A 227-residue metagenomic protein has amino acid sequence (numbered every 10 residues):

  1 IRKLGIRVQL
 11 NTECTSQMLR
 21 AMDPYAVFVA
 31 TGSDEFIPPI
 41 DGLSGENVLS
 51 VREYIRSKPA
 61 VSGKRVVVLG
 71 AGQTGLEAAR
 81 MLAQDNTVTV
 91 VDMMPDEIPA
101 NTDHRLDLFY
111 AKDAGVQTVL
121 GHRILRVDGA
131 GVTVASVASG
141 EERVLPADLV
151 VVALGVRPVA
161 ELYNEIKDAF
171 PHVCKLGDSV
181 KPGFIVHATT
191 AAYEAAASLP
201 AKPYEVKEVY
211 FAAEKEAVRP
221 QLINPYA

Functional and structural regions predicted by a protein language model:
I1-K3, I40-L43, L108-G115, E165-D168: Short, conserved catalytic or adaptor-binding loops enriched in Gly and charged residues
R2-T15, K112-R126: A conserved beta-strand/loop element that lines the FAD pocket in flavoprotein oxidoreductases
L4, K64-R65, N86-T87, A114 (+1 more regions): Structural beta-strand/beta-sheet cores of well-ordered domains, especially the beta-sheet scaffolds that support
Q9-N47, R52-T102, V137-L149, A153-Y226: Rossmann-like dinucleotide/flavin-binding elements
G45, V127-G129: Short acidic-glycine loop/turn motifs at beta-strand connectors
R126-V127, K175: Generic beta-strand structural signal
G129-G131, E142: A generic structural signal for beta-strand entry/edge sites
V132-S136: SH3/SH3-like beta-barrel fold
